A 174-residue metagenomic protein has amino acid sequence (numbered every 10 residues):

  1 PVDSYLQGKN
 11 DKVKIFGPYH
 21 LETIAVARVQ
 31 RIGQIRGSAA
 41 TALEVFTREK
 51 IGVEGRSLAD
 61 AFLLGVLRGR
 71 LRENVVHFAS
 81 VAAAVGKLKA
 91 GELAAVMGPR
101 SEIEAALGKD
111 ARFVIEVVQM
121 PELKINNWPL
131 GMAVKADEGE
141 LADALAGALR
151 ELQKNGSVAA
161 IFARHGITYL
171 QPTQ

Functional and structural regions predicted by a protein language model:
P1-Q7, V29-Q30, R56-S57, V81 (+3 more regions): Beta->alpha turn/N-cap motifs
P1-V45, V114-I125: Acidic, polar ligand-binding/catalytic clefts
N10-K14, G65-V66, A82-E102, K109-D110: Short helices/loops that flank or line small-molecule/ion binding pockets
A25-G37, N126-G147: A bilobed periplasmic-binding-protein/Venus flytrap-type ligand-binding module shared by bacterial periplasmic
A27, K50-V53, V96, A133: Short, well-ordered beta-strand segments
A39, F46-T47, S57-A79, L107-R112 (+2 more regions): Ligand-binding cleft/hinge of the Venus flytrap
V45-F46, L88-K89, M132, L145: Hydrophobic residues within well-ordered alpha-helices
R56-L67, I115-V117, L149-Q174: Ligand-binding clefts/hinges and TM-proximal coupling segments of bilobed small-molecule sensing domains
